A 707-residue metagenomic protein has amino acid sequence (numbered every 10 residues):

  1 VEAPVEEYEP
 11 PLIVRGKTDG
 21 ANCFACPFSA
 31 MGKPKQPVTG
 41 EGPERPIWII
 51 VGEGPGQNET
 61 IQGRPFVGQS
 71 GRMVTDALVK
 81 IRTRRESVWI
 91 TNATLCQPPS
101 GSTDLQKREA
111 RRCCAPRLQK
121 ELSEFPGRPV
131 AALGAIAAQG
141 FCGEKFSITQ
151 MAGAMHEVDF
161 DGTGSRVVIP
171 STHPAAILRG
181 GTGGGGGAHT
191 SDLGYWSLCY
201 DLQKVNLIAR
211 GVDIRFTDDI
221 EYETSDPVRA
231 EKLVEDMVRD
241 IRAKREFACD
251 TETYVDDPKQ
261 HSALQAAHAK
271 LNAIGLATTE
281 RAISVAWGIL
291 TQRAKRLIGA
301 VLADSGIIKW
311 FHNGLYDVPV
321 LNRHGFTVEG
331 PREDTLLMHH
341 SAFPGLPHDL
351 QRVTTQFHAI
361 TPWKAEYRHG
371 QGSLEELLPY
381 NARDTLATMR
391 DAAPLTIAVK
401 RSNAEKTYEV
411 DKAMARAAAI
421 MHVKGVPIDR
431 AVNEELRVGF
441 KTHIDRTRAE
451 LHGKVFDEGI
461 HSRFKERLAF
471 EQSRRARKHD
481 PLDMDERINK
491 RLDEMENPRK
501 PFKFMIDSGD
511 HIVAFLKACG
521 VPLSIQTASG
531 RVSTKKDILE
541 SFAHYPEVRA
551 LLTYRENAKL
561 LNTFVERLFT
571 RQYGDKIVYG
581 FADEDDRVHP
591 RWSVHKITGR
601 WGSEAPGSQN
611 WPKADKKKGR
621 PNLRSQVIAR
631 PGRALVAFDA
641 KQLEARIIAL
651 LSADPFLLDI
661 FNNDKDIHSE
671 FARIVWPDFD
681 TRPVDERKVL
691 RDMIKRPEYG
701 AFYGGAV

Functional and structural regions predicted by a protein language model:
E2-A209: A polyanion-binding, active-site-adjacent surface
I49-V51, F247-D250, F311, R332-E333 (+2 more regions): Short hydrophobic beta-strand that contains or immediately precedes a catalytic carboxylate
N58-E59, G63-Q69, V74, V212-R352 (+3 more regions): Conserved RNase H-like, two-metal-ion catalytic cores of nucleic-acid enzymes
R64, P126-P129, A303-K309, K500-F502 (+1 more regions): Short active-site oxyanion
R72, A135, F146, H156 (+5 more regions): Catalytic phosphate/metal-binding cores of nucleic-acid and nucleotide-processing enzymes, i.e., regions that mediate
C142-G153, V168, P174-L178, L271 (+4 more regions): Metal-dependent phosphoesterase core characteristic of DEDDh/y 3'-5' exonuclease domains
L207-V285, F357, W363, G370-G619 (+3 more regions): Conserved "right-hand" nucleotidyltransferase catalytic core of DNA-directed polymerases
N663, I667-V689: Generic long, charged, amphipathic alpha-helical segments
